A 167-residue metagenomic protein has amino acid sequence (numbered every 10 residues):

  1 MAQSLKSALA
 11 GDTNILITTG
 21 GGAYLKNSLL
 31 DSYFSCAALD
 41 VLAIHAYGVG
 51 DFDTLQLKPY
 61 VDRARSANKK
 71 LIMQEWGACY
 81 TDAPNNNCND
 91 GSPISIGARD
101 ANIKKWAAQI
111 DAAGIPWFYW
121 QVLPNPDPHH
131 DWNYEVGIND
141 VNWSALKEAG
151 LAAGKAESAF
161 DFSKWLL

Functional and structural regions predicted by a protein language model:
M1-I115, W132-A145: Extracellular glycoside hydrolase catalytic/binding regions
R99, A113, F118-L167: Extended, alpha-helix-rich binding/interface surfaces that flank or overlap catalytic cores and mediate recognition
